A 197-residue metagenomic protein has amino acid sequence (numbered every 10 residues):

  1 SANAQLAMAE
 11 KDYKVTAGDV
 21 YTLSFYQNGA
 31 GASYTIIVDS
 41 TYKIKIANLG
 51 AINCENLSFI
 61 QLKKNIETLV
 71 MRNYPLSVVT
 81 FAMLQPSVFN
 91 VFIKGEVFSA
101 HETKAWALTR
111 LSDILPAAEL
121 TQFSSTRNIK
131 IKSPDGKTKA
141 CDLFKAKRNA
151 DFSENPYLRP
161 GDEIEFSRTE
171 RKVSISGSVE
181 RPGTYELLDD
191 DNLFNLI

Functional and structural regions predicted by a protein language model:
S1-L196: Ser/Thr/Pro/Gly-biased, low-complexity, turn-/loop-rich segments that often occur immediately after N-terminal
